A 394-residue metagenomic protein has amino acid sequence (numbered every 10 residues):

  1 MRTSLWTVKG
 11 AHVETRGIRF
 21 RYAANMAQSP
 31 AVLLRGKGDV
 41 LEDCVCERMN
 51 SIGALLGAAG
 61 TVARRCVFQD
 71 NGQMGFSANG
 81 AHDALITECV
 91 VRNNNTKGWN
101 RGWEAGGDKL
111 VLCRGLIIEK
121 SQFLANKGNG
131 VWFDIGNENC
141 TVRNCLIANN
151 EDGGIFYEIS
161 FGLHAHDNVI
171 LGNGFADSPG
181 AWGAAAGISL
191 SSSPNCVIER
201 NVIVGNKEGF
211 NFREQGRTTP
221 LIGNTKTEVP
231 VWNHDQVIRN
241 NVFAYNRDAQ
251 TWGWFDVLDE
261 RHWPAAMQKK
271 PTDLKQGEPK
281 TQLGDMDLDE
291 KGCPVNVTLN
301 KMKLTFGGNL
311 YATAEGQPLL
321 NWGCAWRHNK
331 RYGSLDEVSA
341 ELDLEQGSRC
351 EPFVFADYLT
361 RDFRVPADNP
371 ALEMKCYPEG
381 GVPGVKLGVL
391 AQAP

Functional and structural regions predicted by a protein language model:
M1-G17: Extended acidic/polar, glycine-enriched regions that form or flank non-catalytic beta-rich accessory modules
S4-W6, A23-L34, S51-G60, Q69-E345 (+3 more regions): Glycine- and acidic/polar-rich repeat regions and solenoidal domains
A31, V45-C46: Post-BTB helical module
V365-P394: Active-site and glycan-interaction determinants of carbohydrate-active enzymes
